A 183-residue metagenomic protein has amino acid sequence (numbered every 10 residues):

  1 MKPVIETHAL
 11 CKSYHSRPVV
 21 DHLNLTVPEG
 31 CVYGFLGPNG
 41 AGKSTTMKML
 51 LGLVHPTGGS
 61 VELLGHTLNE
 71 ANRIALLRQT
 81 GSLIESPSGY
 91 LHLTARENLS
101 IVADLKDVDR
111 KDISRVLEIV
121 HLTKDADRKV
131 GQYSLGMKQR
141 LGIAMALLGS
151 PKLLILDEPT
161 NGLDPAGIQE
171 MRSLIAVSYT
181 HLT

Functional and structural regions predicted by a protein language model:
L51: Helix-to-loop junction immediately C-terminal to a conserved catalytic motif
G59-N69, A75-L76: Conserved ABC transporter NBD signature motif
S100, D104, R110-D125: Conserved ABC ATPase "signature" region
L154-E158: Catalytic Walker B motif of ABC-type/P-loop ATPase nucleotide-binding domains
T180-T183: Conserved small/polar residues in nucleotide/adenosyl-binding loops
